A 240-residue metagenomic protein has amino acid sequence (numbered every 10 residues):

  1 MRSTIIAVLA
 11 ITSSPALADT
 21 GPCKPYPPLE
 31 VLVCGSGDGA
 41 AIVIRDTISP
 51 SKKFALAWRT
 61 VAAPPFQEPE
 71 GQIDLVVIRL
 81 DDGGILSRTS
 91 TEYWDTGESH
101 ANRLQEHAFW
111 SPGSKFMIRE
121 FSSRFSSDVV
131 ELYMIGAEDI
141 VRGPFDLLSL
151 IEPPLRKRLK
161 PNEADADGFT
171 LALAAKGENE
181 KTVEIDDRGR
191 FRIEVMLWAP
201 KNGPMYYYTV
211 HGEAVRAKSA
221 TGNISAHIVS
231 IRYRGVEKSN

Functional and structural regions predicted by a protein language model:
M1-A7: Sec-dependent signal peptide recognition, specifically the positively charged N-region followed immediately by
S13-P15: N-terminal signal peptide c-region/cleavage motif recognized by signal peptidases
A18-T47, F125, V129, G136-N240: Acidic, small-residue rich beta-repeat scaffolds with periodic aromatic anchors
P50, P112-G113: Residue-level detector of Asp-centered blade-edge/turn motifs that repeat once per structural unit in beta-propeller
R59, E120-F121, V195-L197: Recurrent small/Gly-Pro-centered beta-turn motifs in extracellular repeat architectures
E68-T89: Beta-propeller domains
S87-F109: Blade-loop segments of beta-propeller domains
